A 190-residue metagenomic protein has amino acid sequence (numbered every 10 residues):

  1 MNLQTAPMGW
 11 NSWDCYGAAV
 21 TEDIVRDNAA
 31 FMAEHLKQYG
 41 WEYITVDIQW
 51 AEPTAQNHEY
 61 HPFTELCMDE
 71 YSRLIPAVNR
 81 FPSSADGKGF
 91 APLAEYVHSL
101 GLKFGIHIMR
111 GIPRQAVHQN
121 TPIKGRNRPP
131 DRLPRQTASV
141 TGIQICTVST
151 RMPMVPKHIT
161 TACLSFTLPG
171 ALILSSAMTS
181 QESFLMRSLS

Functional and structural regions predicted by a protein language model:
M1-D14, I44: N-terminal hydrophobic targeting/anchoring segments and the immediately downstream early-domain regions of hydrolases
Y16-V20: Short, solvent-exposed loop/turn elements at domain surfaces
E22-V25, R187-L189: Conserved strand-to-helix beginnings and helix N-cap segments that scaffold or border functional pockets
D23-K37: Zn2+-dependent metallopeptidase catalytic core
A33-F184, L189: Aromatic-lined carbohydrate-binding/catalytic grooves of carbohydrate-active enzymes
